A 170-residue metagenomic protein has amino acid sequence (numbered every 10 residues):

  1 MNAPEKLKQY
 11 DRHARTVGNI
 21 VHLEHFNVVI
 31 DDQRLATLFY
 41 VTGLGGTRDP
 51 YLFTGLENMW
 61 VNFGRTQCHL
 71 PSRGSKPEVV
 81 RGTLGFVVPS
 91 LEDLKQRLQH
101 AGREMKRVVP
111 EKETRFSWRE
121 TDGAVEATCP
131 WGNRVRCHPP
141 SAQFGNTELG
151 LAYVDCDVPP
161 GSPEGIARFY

Functional and structural regions predicted by a protein language model:
M1-N19, H25, D49-P50, Q99-P163: Vicinal oxygen chelate
R15-C68, D122, D157-Y170: Core segments of cupin and vicinal oxygen chelate
V21-D31, M59-G64, S72-G102, G123-T128 (+1 more regions): Vicinal oxygen chelate
T54, R73, P140-S141: Residue-level structural signal for beta-strand termini and adjacent loop
F63-S72, V108, W118: Generic preference for hydrophobic/aromatic residues in regular secondary structure cores
T66-H69, P77-E78, N133-V135, F144-G145: Short, charged/polar, Gly/Pro-enriched secondary-structure boundary elements
